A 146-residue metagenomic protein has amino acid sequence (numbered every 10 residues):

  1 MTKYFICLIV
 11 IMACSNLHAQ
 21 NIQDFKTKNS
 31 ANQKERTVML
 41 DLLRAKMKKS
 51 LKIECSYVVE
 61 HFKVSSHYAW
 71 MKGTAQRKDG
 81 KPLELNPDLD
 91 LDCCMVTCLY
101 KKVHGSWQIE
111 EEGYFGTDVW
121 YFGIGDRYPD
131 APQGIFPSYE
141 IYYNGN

Functional and structural regions predicted by a protein language model:
Y4-A13: Sec-dependent N-terminal signal peptides
S15-A19: Sec/Tat signal peptide C-region and signal peptidase I cleavage site
Q20-D24: Domain-scale selection of a single, long terminal region that carries the protein's primary operational module
F25-E54: Short, non-transmembrane alpha-helical segments in secretory-pathway proteins
V38, L42, M95, G134-S138: Extracytoplasmic/secreted proteins, especially bacterial periplasmic and envelope-associated proteins
E54-H104: Mature extracytoplasmic domains of secretory-pathway proteins
M95-G123: Short beta-strand edge/turn micro-motifs at domain boundaries
G116-N146: A charged, solvent-exposed segment within the mature domains of Sec-exported extracytoplasmic proteins
